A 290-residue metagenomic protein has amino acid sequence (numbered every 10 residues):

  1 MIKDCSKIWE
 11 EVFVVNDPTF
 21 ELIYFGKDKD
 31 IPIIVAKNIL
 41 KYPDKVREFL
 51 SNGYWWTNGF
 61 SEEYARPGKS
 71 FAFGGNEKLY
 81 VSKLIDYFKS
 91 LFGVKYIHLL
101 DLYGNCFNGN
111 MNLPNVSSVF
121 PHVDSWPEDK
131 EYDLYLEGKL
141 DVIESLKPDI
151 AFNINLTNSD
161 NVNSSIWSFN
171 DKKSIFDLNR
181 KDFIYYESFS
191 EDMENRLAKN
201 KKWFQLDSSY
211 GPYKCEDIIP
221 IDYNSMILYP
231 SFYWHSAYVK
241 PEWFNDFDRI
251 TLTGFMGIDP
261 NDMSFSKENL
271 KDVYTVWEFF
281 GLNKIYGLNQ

Functional and structural regions predicted by a protein language model:
I2-W9, T19-C106, N110-V119, N170 (+1 more regions): Non-heme Fe(II)/2-oxoglutarate
E11-F13: Short linear motifs in intrinsically disordered
V15-D17: Aromatic-rich, lipid-facing transmembrane alpha helices and their immediate juxtamembrane interface loops in integral
N112-W234, Y238-F279, N283: Catalytic core of non-heme Fe(II) oxygenases with the double-stranded beta-helix
G287: Structured alpha/beta or helical-core interaction and ligand-binding surfaces enriched in interleaved
